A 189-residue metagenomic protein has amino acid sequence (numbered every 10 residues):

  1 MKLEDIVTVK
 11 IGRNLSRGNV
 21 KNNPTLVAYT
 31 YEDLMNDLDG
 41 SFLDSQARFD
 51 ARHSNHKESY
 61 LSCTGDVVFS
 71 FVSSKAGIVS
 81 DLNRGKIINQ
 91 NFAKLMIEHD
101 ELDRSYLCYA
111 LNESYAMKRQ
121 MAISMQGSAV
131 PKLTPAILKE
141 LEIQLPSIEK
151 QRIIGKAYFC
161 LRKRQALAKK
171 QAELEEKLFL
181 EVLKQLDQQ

Functional and structural regions predicted by a protein language model:
M1-T25, L145-Q189: Non-catalytic DNA-recognition/assembly elements of restriction-modification systems
E4-G18, D33-T64: Sequence-specific dsDNA recognition surfaces
N19-L26, Q46-A47, Y60-S62, V79-F92: Short, surface-exposed loop/turn microsegments at beta-strand edges and helix-strand junctions
D66-F69: Generic structural signal for buried aliphatic residues
F71-L111: A short beta-sheet element
K86-F92, G127-R152: A short glycine-rich beta-alpha junction/loop motif
R104-G127: Glycine- and charge-enriched low-complexity intrinsically disordered segments
